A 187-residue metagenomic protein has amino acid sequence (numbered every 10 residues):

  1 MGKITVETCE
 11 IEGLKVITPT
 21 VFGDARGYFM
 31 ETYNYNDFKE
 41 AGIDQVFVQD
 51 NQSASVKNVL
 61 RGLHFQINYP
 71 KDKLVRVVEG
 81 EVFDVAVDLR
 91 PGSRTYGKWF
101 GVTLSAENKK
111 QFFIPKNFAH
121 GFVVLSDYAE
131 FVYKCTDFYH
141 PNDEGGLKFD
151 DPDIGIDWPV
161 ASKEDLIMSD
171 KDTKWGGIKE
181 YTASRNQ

Functional and structural regions predicted by a protein language model:
M1-E107, S126-Y128, C135-Q187: Non-catalytic, conserved peripheral segments adjacent to functional cores
F112, H120-L125, Y133: Short beta-strand His + acidic residue motifs that chelate non-heme Fe in jelly-roll/DSBH and cupin folds
